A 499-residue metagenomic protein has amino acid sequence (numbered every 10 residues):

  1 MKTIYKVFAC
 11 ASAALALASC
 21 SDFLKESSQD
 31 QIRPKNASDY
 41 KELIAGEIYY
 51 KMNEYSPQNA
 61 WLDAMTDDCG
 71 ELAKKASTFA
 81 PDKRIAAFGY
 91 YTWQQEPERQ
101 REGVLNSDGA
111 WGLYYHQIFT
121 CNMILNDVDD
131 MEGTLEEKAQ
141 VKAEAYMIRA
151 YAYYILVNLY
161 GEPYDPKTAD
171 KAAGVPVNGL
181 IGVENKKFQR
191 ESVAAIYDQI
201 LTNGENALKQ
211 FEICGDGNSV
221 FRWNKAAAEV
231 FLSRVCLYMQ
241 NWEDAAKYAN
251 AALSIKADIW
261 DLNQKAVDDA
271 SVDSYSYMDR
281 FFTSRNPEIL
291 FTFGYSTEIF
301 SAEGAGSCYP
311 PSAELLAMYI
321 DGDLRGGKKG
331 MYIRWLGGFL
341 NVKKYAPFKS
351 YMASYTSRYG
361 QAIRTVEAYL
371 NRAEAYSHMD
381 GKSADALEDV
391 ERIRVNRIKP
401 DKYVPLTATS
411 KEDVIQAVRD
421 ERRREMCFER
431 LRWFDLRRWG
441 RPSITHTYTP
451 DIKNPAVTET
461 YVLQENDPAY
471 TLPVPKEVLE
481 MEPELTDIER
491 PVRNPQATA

Functional and structural regions predicted by a protein language model:
M1-C20: Sec-dependent bacterial lipoprotein signal peptides
C20-G70, L315, Y319, D401-K402 (+1 more regions): Membrane-proximal, proline-rich intrinsically disordered regions
S27-K35, L62-C69, K74, E162-K171 (+2 more regions): Short, surface-exposed recognition loops and adjoining beta-strand edges that mediate ligand/DNA contacts, enriched
I85-Y160, E191, N206-D216, D244 (+3 more regions): Conserved, well-structured interaction surfaces
I118-C121, Y197, G204, A249 (+3 more regions): Inward-facing hydrophobic residues that define packing positions of alpha-helical scaffold repeats
L316-R364: Flexible, polar/acidic helix-loop-strand segments at domain edges
